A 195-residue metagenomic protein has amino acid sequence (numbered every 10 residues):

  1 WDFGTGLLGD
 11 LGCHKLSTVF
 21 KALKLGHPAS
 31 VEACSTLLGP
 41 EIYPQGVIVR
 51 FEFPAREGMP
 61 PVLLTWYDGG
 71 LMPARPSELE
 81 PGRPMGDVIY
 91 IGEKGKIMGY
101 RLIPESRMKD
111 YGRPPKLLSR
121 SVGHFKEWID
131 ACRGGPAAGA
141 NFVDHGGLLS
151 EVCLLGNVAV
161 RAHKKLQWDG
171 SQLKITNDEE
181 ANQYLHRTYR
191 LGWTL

Functional and structural regions predicted by a protein language model:
W1-H145, S150-L195: Contiguous beta-strand/loop segments that form the cofactor/metal-binding neighborhood of enzyme cores
